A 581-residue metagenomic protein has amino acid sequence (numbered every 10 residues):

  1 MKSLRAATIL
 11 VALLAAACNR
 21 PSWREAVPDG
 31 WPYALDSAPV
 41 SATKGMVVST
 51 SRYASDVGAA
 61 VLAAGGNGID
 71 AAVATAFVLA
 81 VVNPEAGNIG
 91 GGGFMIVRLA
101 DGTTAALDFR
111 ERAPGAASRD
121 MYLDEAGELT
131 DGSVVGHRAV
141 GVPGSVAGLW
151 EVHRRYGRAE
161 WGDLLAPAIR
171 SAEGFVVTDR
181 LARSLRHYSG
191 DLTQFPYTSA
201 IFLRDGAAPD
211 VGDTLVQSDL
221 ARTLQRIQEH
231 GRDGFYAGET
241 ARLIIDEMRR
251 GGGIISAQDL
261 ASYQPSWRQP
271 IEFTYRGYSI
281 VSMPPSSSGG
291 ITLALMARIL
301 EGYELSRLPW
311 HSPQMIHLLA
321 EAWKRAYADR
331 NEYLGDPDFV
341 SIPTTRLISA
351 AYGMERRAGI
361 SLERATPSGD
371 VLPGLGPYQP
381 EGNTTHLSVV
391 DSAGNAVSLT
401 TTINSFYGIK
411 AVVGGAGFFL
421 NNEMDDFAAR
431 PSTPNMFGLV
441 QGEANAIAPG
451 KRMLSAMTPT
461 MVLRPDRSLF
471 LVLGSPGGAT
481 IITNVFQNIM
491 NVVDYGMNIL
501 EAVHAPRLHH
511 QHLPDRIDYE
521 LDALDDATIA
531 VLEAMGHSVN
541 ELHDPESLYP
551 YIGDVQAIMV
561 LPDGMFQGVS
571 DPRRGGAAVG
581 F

Functional and structural regions predicted by a protein language model:
M1-T8: Bacterial N-terminal signal peptides that target proteins for export
L14-A17: C-terminal motif of bacterial Sec signal peptides marking the signal peptidase cleavage site
R20-D56, A60, G68-A237, R242-P284 (+5 more regions): Noncatalytic scaffold domains of N-terminal-nucleophile
V81-A106, I254-S256, A396-P465, Y495 (+1 more regions): Active-site rim segments in enzyme catalytic domains, especially the processed small/beta chain of N-terminal
G87-N88, G92-L99, T385-V389, P459-M461 (+2 more regions): Short beta-strand scaffold segments in enzyme catalytic cores
W267, E381-T384, F406, S455-M457: Short, small/polar residue-rich loop motifs at catalytic or cofactor-binding pockets
G302-I403, G415-A416, E423, P431-S432 (+2 more regions): Internal maturation/activation junctions in enzymes
K451, V485, D494-Y549: Extended C-terminal subregions enriched in glycine
